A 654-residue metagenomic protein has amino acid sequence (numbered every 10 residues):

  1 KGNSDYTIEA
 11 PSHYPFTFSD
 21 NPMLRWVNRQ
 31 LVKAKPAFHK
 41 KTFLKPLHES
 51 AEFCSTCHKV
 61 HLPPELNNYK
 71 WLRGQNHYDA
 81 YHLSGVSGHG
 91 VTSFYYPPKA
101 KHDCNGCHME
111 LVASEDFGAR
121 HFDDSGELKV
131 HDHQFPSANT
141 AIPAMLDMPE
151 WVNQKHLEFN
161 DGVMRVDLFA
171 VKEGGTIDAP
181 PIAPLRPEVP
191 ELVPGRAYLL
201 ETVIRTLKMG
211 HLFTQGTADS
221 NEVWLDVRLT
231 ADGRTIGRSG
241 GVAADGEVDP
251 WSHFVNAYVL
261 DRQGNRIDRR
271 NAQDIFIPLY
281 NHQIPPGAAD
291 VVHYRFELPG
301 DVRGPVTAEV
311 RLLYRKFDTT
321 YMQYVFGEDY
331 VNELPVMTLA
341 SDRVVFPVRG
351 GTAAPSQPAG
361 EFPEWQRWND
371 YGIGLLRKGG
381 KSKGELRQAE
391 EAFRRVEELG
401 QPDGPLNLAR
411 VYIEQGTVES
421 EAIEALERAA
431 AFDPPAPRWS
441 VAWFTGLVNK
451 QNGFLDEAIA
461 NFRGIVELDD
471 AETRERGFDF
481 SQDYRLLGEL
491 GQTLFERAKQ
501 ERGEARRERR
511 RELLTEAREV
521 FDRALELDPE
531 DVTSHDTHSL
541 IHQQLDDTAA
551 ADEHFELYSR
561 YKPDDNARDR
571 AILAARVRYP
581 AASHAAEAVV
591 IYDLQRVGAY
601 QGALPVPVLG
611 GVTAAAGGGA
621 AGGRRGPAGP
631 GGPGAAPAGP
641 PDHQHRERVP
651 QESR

Functional and structural regions predicted by a protein language model:
K1-P286, V292-P363, D370, R570: Primarily the internal scaffold of c-type cytochrome electron-transfer domains, especially repeated/multiheme c-type
P363-L399, N407, G503, R507-R510: Alpha-helical segment of the N-proximal tetratricopeptide repeat
I373, R410-V411, L447, Q492 (+2 more regions): Residue-level recognition of tetratricopeptide repeat
K378-G379, K383, Q415-G416, N452 (+4 more regions): Structural motif corresponding to the intra-repeat A-B loop/turn of tetratricopeptide repeats
E398-Q401, P434-P437, D470, S481 (+2 more regions): Short coil turns that delineate tetratricopeptide repeat
G404-L406, W439-V441, E475, L486 (+2 more regions): TPR alpha-solenoid repeat register
A460-D470, V532, D536-A567: TPR/TPR-like (Sel1-like) alpha-helical repeat modules
